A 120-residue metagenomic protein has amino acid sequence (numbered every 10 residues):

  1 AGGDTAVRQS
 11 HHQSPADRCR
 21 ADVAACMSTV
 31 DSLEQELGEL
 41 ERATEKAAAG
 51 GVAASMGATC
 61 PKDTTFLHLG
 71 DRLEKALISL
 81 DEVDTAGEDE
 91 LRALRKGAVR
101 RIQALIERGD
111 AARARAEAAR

Functional and structural regions predicted by a protein language model:
A1-G2, A6, H68: Short amphipathic, charge-patterned alpha-helical segments
Q13-R120: Eukaryotic low-complexity, intrinsically disordered regulatory regions enriched for acidic, serine- and proline-rich
